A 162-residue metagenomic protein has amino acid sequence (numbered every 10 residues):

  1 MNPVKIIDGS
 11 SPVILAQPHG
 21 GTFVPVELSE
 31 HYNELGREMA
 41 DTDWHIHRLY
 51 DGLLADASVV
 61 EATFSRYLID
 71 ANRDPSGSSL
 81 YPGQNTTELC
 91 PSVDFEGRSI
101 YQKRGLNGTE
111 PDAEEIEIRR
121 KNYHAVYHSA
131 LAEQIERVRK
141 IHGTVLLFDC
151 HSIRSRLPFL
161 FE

Functional and structural regions predicted by a protein language model:
M1-L147, I153-E162: N-terminal catalytic or cofactor-binding beta/alpha core of small enzyme domains
